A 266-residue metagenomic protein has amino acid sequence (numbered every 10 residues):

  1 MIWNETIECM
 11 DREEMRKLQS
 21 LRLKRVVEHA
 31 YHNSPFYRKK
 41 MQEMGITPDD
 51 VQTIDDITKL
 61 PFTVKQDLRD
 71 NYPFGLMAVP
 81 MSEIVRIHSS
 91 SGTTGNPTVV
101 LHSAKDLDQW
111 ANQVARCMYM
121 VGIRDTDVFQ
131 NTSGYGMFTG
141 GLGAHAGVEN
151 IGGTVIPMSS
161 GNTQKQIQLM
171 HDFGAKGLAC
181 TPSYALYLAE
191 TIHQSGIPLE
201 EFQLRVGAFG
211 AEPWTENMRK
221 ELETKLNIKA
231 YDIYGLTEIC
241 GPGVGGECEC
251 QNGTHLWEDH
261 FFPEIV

Functional and structural regions predicted by a protein language model:
M1-S89, T94-N112, R116-M120: Nucleotide 5′-phosphate-binding alpha/beta core
I2-E14, L18-Y31, P35, I151-V266: Active-site glycine/GP-rich loop and adjacent strand/helix microenvironment that borders small-molecule binding pockets
S90-S91, F129, V148, P263: Hydrophobic alpha-helical segments that mediate membrane insertion or helix-helix packing
S90-T93, T132, F138, A208 (+1 more regions): Short glycine/serine/threonine-biased micro-segments
T94-P97, G136, T237-I239: Gly/Ser/Thr-rich beta-alpha loop segments that engage phosphate groups in nucleotides
S103-C117, V128-Y187: AMP-binding/adenylate-forming
I123-D127: Short helix-loop-beta connector
